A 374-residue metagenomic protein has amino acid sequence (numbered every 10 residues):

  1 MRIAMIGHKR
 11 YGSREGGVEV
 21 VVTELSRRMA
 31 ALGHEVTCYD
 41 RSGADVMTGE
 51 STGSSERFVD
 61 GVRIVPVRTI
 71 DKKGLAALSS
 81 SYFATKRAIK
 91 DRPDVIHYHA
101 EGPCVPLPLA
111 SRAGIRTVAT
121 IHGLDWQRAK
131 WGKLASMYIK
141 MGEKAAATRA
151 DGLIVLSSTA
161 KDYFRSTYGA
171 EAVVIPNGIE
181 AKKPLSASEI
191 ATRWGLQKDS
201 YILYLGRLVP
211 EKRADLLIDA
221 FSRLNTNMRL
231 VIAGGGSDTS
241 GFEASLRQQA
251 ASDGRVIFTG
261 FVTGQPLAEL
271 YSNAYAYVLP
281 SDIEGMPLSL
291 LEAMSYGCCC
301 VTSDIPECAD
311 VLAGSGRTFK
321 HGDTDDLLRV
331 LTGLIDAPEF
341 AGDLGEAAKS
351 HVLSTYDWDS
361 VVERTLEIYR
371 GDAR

Functional and structural regions predicted by a protein language model:
V20, S200, Y204, V209-R223 (+2 more regions): A conserved mid-protein helix/loop that constitutes part of the nucleotide-sugar donor-binding site
G43-A44, I179, L205, R229-A244 (+1 more regions): Glycosyltransferase donor-sugar binding loop
S136-G152: Membrane-proximal helix-turn-helix segments that form the acceptor-binding/catalytic region of lipid-linked
E243-V262: Nucleotide-activated donor-binding/catalytic signature segment of Leloir-type glycosyltransferases, i.e., the conserved
F261-V262, E269-A274: Short alpha-helical donor nucleotide-sugar binding micro-motif in glycosyltransferases
D282: Aromatic "clamp/platform" in nucleotide-sugar-dependent glycosyltransferases that forms part of the donor/acceptor
C299-T302: Short hydrophobic beta-strand element within catalytic cores of glycosyltransferases and related nucleotide-activated
R317-D325, G333-E339: Conserved acidic donor-binding segment of nucleotide-sugar-dependent glycosyltransferases
